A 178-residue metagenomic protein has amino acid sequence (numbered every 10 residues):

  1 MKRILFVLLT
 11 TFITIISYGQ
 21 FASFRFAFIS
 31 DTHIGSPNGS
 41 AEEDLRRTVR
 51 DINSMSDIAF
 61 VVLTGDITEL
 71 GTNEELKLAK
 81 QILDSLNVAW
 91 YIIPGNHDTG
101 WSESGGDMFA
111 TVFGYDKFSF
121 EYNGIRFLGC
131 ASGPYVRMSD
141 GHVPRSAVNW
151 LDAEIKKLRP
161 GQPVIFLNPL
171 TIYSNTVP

Functional and structural regions predicted by a protein language model:
M1-A22: Bacterial Sec-dependent N-terminal signal peptides
Y18-L78: N-terminal active-site segment of His-dependent metallophosphoesterases
A22, D51-F60, D140-P178: His/acidic metal-ligating clusters that form di-metal
F28-S30, F60-D66, W90-N96, C130 (+1 more regions): Active-site neighborhood of phospho(di)ester-bond hydrolases with catalytic His/Asp-centered motifs
T32-G35, G133-R137, T171-S174: A short, flexible beta-alpha/helix-coil linker loop
P37, T72-N73, W101-S102, N175-T176: Short N-terminal helix/helix-N-cap motif within the alpha/beta-hydrolase-1
N73-P163: Extended active-site neighborhood of metal-dependent phosphoesterases/phosphodiesterases
